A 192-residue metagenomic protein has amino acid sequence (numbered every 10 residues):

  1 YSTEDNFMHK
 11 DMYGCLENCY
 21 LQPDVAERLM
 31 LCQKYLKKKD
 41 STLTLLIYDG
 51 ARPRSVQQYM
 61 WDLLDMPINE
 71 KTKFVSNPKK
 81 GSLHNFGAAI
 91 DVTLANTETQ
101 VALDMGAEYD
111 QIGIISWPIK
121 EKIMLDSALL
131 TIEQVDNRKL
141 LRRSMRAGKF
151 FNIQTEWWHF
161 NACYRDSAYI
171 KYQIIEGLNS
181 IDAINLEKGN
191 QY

Functional and structural regions predicted by a protein language model:
Y1-G50, M60-T155, C163-Y192: Extracytoplasmic cell-surface/polysaccharide-interacting catalytic and binding patches
P53: Segments that shape or occlude catalytic/ligand-binding pockets
F160: Conserved metal-phosphate-binding beta-hairpin within the catalytic cores of diverse ATP-dependent phosphoryl-transfer
